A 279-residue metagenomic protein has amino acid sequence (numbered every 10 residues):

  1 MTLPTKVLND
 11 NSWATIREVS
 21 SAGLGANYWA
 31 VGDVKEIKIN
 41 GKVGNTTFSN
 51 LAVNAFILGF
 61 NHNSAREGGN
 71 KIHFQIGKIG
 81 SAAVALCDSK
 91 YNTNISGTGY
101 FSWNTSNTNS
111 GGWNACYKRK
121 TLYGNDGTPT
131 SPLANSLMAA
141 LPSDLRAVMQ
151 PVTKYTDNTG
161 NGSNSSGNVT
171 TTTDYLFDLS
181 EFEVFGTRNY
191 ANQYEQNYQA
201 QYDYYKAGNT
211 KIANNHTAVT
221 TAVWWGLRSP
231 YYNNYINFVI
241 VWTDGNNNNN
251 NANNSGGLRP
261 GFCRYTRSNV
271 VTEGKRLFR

Functional and structural regions predicted by a protein language model:
M1-R279: Collagenous Gly-X-Y triple-helix signature in extracellular proteins
